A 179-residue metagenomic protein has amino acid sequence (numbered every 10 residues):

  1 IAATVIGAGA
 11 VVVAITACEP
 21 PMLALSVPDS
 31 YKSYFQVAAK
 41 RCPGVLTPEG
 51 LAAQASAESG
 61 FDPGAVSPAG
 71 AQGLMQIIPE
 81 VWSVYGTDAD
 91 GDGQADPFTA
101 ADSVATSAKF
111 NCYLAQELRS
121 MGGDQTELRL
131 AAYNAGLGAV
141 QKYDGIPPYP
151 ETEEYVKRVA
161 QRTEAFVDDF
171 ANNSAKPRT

Functional and structural regions predicted by a protein language model:
I1-Y34, E80-T179: Non-catalytic cell-wall polysaccharide-engagement segments
S30, L46-E49, Q72: Extracytoplasmic
Y34-F35, S56-V81, T87, G136: Cell-wall polysaccharide-cleaving catalytic domain and substrate-binding groove, primarily in peptidoglycan/chitin
A38-R41, G60-D62, Q116-E117: Short beta-turn/strand-loop junction motif enriched in small, turn-promoting residues
A39-L46, S120-G122: Short, charged helix-capping/linker segments at alpha-helix termini
L51-A55, Y133: Short alpha-helical scaffolding segments that buttress acidic/His motifs in well-ordered protein cores
